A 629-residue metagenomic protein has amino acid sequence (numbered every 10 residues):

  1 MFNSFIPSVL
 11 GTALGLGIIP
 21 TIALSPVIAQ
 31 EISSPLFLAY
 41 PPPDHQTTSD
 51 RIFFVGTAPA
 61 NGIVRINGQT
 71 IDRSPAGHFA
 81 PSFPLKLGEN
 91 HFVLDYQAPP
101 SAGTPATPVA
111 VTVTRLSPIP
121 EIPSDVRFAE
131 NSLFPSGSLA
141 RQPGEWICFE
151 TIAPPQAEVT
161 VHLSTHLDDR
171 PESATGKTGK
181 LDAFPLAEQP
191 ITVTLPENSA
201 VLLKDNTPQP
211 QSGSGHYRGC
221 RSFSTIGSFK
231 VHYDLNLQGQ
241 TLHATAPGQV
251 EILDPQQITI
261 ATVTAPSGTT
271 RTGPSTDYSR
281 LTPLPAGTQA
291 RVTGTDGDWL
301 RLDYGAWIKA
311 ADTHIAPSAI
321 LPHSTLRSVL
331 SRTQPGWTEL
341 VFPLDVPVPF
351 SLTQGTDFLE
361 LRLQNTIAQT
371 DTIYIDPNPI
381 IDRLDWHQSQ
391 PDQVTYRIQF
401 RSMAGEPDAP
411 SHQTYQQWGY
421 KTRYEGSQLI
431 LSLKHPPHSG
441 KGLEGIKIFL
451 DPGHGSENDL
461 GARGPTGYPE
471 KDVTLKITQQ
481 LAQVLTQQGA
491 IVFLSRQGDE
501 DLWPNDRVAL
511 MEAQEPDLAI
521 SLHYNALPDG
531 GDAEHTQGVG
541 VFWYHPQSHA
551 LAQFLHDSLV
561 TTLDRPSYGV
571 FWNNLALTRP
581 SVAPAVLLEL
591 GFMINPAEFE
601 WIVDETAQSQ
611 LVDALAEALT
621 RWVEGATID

Functional and structural regions predicted by a protein language model:
F2-L14, A23-P43, T47-T48, N61-I63 (+2 more regions): Short linear recognition/processing motifs and adjacent strand/loop elements at protein termini and domain edges
R141, P274-Y278, Y468-K476, G498-N505 (+2 more regions): Soluble non-cytosolic domains of exported or imported proteins
T282-P285, K471-Q479, Q483-Q487, A509 (+7 more regions): Solvent-exposed, polar/charged alpha-helical surfaces in well-ordered, non-transmembrane soluble domains, broadly
T370-D371, E406-A409, E457-A462, D501-N505 (+4 more regions): Extracytoplasmic/secreted cell-surface and envelope-processing proteins
I430-L510, Q514, L518, P528-G531 (+1 more regions): Active-site histidine-acidic residue metal-binding/catalytic motifs, centered on HxH/HExxH-like signatures
H454-E457, Y468, G498-L502, Y524-D529 (+5 more regions): Solvent-exposed loop/turn segments at secondary-structure junctions within structured extracellular/periplasmic domains
L518-S521, N525-D529, G540-W543, F571-D629: Active-site-adjacent mobile loop/cap segments within catalytic or ligand-binding domains
